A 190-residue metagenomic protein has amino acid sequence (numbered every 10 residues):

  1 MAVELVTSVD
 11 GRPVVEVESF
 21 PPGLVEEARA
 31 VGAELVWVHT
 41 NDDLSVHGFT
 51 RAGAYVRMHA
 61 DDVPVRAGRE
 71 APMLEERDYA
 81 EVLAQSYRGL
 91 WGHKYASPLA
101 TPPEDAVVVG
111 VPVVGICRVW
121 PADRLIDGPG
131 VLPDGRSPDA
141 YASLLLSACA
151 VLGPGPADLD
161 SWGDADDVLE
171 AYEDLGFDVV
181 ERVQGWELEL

Functional and structural regions predicted by a protein language model:
M1-E26, V111-R136: Conserved donor-binding loop and adjoining core beta-sheet/short helix segment in diverse acyl/aminoacyl transferases
G11-R69, L146, A150-V151, P156-G163 (+1 more regions): Acyl-donor-binding surface of acyltransferase catalytic domains
P21, D43, H59, E75-D78 (+5 more regions): Serine/threonine-rich low-complexity intrinsically disordered regions
A33-H39, V82-G89, Y95, G135-R136 (+1 more regions): Short linear motifs at secondary-structure transitions and domain/linker junctions
R66-G128: Flexible, substrate/cofactor-facing loop regions flanked by secondary structure within enzyme catalytic domains
S137-D139, G176: Short glycine-rich hinge loops at helix-strand junctions in the catalytic core of two-component histidine kinases
A140-L144: Hydrophobic alpha-helical membrane-association signature
